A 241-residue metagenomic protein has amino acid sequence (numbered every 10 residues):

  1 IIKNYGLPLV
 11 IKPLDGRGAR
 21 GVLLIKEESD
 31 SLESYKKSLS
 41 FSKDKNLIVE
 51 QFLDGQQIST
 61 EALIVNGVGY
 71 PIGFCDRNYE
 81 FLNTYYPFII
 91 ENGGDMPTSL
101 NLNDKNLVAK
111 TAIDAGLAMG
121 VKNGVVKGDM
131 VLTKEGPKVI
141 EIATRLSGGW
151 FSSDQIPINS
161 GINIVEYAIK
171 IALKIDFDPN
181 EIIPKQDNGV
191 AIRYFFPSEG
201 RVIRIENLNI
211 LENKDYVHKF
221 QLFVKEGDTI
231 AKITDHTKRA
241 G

Functional and structural regions predicted by a protein language model:
I1-I48, D54, V65-N66, T98 (+1 more regions): Active-site nucleotide/adenylate-binding loops and adjacent lid/helix of ATP-dependent enzymes
G16, F52-G55, G120-N123, K185-D187 (+1 more regions): A short catalytic or substrate-binding loop motif that flags glycine-/basic-rich loops and adjacent residues that bind
A19, A143-N159, K225-D228: Glycine-rich phosphate/pyrophosphate-binding beta-alpha loops
L23, Q51, D95-P97, P157 (+1 more regions): Short, well-ordered beta-strand elements within core beta-sheets of diverse protein domains
K26-E27, A62, F195-S198: Short beta-strand-to-loop capping motifs
S38-N46, L53-P97, N106-V139, A143-S152 (+1 more regions): Phosphate-binding core of ATP-grasp and ATP-grasp-like enzymes
I156-A172: C-terminal catalytic subdomain
I169-G241: Peripheral (often C-terminal) accessory segments that flank ATP-dependent C-N-forming ligase machineries
